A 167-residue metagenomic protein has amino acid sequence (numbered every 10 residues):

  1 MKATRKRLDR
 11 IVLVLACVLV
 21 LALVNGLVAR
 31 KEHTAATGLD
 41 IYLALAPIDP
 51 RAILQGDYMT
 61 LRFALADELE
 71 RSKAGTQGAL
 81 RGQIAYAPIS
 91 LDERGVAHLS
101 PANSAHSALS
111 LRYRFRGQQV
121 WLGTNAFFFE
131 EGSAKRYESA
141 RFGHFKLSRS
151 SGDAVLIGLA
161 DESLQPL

Functional and structural regions predicted by a protein language model:
M1-I11: N-terminal positive-inside, membrane-proximal cytosolic segments immediately preceding the first
R10-L27: Hydrophobic membrane-insertion alpha-helices, especially the h-region of bacterial N-terminal signal peptides
I11, A79-L111: Short peripheral tails and domain-boundary helices/loops at the edges of structured domains
L23-L43: Aromatic-capped interface at the extracytoplasmic side of an N-terminal signal-anchor transmembrane helix
G38-D40, Y58-T60, G82-Y86, R94 (+1 more regions): Extracytoplasmic
A44-G75: Short extracytoplasmic
D67-A79, G95-L99, D153-L156: Short, Lys/Arg- and Gly-enriched loop/turn segments at beta-strand edges
L99-A102, S110-L167: Extracytoplasmic/periplasmic terminal helices and flexible tails
